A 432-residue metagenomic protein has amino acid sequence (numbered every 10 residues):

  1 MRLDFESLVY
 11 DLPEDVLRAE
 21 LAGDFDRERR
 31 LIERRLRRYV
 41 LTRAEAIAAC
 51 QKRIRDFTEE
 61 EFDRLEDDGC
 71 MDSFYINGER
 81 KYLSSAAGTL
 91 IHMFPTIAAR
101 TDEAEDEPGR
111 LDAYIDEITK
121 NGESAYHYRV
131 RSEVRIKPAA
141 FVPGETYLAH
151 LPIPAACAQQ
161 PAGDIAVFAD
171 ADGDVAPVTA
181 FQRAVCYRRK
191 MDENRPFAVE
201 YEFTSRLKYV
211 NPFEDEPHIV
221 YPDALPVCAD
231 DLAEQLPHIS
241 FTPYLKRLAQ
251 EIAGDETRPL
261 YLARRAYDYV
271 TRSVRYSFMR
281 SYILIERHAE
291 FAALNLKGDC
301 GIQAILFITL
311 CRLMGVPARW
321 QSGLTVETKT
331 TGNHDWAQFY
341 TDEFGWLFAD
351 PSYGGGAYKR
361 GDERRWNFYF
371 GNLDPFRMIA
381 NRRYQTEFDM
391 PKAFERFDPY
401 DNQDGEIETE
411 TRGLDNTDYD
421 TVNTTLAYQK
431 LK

Functional and structural regions predicted by a protein language model:
R2-V210: Intrinsically disordered, low-complexity N-terminal segments that are enriched in acidic
L3, Y10, T179-F181, E193-E290 (+1 more regions): Acidic low-complexity segments
I165-F168, F213-D223, P351-G354: Short intrinsically disordered coil segments
T179, T341, N402: Acidic surface patches and DE-rich sequence motifs
R183-V185, H288-N295, Q321, T325-E327: Short helix/strand-bridging catalytic loops that position acidic/His residues to coordinate divalent metals and engage
P259-A266, L296-C311: Active-site nucleophilic cysteine motif
I302-K392: Hydrophobic/aromatic-rich core segments of domains that either
G371-K432: Low-complexity, Gly/Ser/Thr/Pro-rich intrinsically disordered linker/tail segments
